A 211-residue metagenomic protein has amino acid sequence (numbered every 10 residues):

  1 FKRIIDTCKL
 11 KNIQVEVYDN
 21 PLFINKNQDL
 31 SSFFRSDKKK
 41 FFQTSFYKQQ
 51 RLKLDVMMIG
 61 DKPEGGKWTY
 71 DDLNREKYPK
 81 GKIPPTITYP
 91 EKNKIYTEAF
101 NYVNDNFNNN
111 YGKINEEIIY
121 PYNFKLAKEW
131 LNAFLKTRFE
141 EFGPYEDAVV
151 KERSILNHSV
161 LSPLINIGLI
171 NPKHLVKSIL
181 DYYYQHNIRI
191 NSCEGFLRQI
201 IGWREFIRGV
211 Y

Functional and structural regions predicted by a protein language model:
F1-I119: Beta-rich, aromatic/charged-enriched effector core domains that present basic-aromatic interfaces for binding
L73-Y211: Catalytic cores of enzymes that engage adenine nucleotides and/or redox cofactors via long glycine-rich, Lys/Arg/His
